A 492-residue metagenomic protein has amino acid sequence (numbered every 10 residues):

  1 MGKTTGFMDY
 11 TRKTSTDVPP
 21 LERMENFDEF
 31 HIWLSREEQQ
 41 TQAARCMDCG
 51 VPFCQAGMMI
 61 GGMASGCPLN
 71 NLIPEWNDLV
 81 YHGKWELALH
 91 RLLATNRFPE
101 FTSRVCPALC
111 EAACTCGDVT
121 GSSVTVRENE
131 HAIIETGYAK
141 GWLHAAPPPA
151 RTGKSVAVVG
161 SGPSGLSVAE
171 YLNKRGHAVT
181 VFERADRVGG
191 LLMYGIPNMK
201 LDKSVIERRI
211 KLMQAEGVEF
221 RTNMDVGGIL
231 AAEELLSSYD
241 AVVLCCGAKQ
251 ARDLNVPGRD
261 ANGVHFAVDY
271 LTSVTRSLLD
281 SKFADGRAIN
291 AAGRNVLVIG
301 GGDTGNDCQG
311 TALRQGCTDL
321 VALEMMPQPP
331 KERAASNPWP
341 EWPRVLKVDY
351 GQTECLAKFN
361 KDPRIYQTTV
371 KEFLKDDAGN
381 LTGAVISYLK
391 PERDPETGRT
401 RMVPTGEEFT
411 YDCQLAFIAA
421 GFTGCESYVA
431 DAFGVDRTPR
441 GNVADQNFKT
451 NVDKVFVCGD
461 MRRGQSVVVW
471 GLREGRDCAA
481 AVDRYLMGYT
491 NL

Functional and structural regions predicted by a protein language model:
M8-I32, T41-A44, N70-V80, R91-L92 (+10 more regions): Beta1-alpha1 glycine-rich phosphate/pyrophosphate-binding loop at the start of Rossmann-like nucleotide-binding domains
K13, V18-E37, Q42-R45, Y366 (+3 more regions): C-terminal catalytic lobe of FAD-dependent flavoproteins
Q40, A44, D48-A56, G62-P149 (+4 more regions): Glycine/serine-rich phosphate-binding loop and adjoining beta1-alpha1 elements at the start of nucleotide-handling
A150, S155-V159, E207-V256, K371-V385 (+3 more regions): Feature captures the FAD/FMN-dependent oxidoreductase FAD-binding
R151-S164, A291-G302: Beta1/beta-strand and adjacent pyrophosphate-binding region of the FAD-binding site in flavoprotein oxidoreductases
T152-S155, N223, A292-N295, Q367 (+2 more regions): Phosphate-coordination loops involved in phosphoryl transfer and adenosine-cofactor binding
D260-G293, E392-Q465: FAD-site-proximal beta/loop scaffold in flavoenzymes
G305-G310, M461-Y489: A conserved FAD-binding loop/helix module that cradles the flavin
